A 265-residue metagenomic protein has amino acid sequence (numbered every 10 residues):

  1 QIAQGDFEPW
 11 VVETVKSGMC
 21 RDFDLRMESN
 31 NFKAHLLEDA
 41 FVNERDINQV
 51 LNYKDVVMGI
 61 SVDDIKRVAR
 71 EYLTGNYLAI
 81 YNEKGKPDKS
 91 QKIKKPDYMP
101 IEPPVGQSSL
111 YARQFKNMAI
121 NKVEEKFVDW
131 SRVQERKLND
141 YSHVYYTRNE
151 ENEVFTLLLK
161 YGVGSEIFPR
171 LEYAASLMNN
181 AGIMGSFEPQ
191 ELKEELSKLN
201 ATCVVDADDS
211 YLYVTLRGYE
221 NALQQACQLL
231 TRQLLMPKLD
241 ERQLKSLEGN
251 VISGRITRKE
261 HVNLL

Functional and structural regions predicted by a protein language model:
Q1-M58, L78-E83, S90, E150-N180 (+3 more regions): M16 family metallopeptidases and their MPP-like homologs
N48-K160: Proteolytic maturation boundary segments
